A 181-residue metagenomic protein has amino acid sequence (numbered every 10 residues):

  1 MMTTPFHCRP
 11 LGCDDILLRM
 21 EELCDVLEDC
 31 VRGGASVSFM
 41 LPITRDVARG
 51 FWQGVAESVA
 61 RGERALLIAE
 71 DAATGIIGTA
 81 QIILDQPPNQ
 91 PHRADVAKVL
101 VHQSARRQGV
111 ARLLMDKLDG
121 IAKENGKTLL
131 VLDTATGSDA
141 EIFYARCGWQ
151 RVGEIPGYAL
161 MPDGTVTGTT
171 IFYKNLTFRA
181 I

Functional and structural regions predicted by a protein language model:
M1-P5, I181: Basic/polar N-terminal segments that are highly enriched at the extreme N-terminus, encompassing both cleavable
F6-C24, E28-K98, H102, M115-K117 (+2 more regions): Acetyl-CoA-dependent GNAT
R64, T167-I171: Short hydrophobic/aromatic beta-strand or adjacent loop that forms the aromatic wall/cage of a ligand/substrate-binding
L100, T136-S138: Active-site-proximal loop/turn and secondary-structure-junction residues that shape catalytic pockets, frequently
H102-S104, Q108: Active-site acidic-Proline motif in GNAT/NAT acetyltransferases
Q108, R112, D116: Residues forming the Rossmann-fold NAD(P)(H) cofactor-binding site
M115, A122-A135: Conserved GNAT acetyl-CoA-binding A-motif
L129-D133, A145, Q150-V166: Conserved catalytic-core motifs of GNAT/GCN5-like acyltransferases
